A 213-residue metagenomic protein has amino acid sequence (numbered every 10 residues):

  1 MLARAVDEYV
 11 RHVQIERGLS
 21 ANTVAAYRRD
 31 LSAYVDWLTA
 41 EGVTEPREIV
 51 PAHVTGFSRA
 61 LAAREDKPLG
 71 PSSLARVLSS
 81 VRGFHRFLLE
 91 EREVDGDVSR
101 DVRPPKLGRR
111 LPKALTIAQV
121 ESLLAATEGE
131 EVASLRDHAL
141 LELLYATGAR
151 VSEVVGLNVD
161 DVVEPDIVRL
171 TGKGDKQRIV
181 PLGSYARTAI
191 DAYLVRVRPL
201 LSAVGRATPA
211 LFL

Functional and structural regions predicted by a protein language model:
M1-L213: Conserved catalytic core of the tyrosine transesterase superfamily
